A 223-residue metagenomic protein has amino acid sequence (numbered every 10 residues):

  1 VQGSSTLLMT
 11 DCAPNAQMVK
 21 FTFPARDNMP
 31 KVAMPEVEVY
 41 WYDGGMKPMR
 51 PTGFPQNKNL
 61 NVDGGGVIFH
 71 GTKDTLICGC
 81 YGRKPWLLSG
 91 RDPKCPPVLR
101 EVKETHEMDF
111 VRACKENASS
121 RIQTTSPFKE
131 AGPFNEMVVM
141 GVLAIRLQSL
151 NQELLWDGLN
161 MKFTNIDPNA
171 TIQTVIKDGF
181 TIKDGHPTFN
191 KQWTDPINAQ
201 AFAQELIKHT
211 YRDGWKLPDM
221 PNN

Functional and structural regions predicted by a protein language model:
Q2-N223: Glycine-enriched catalytic-core subsegment of oxygenase/oxidase enzymes
